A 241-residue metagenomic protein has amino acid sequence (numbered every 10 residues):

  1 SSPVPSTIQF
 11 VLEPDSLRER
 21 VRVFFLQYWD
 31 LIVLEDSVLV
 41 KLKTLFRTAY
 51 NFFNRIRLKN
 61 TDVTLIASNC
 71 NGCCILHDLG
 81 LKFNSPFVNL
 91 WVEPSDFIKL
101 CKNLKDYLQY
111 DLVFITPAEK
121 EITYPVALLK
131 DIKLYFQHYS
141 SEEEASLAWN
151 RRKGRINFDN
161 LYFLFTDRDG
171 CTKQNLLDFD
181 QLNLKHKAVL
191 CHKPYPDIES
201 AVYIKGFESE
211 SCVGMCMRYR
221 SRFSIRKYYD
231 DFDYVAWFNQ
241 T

Functional and structural regions predicted by a protein language model:
S6-N60: Membrane-proximal basic amphipathic "stem/tether" segments
T48-D167, C171-T172, D197-E208: Positively charged, amphipathic N-terminal segments that serve as targeting/anchoring signals
L164, K185-H192: Short, hydrophobic beta-strand segments that form beta-sheet elements in well-ordered domains
T172-D178: A short secondary-structure junction signal
D178-L184: Short, conserved loop/helix-junction motifs that constitute active-site signature segments in enzyme catalytic cores
H192-Q240: Polybasic, proline/glycine-rich intrinsically disordered low-complexity segments
